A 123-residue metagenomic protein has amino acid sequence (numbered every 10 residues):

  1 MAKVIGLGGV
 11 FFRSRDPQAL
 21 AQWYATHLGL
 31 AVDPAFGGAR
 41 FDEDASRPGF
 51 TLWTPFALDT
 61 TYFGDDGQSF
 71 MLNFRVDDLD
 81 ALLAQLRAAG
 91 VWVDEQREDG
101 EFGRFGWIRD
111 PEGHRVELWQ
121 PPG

Functional and structural regions predicted by a protein language model:
M1-G9, L83-G123: Vicinal oxygen chelate
A2-I5, F11-W53, A88: Core segments of cupin and vicinal oxygen chelate
G9, G49-T51, S69-M71, G103: Structural motif
A19-L20, M71, R97, F105: Secondary-structure boundary/capping motif
L28-V32, F74-R75, E95-E98: Short linear motifs in intrinsically disordered
G29-G67, I108-P111, R115-P122: Conserved short beta-strand elements that form part of the metal-binding/catalytic scaffold of enzyme active sites
D65-L86: Mid-chain, well-packed structural core segment of small domains
